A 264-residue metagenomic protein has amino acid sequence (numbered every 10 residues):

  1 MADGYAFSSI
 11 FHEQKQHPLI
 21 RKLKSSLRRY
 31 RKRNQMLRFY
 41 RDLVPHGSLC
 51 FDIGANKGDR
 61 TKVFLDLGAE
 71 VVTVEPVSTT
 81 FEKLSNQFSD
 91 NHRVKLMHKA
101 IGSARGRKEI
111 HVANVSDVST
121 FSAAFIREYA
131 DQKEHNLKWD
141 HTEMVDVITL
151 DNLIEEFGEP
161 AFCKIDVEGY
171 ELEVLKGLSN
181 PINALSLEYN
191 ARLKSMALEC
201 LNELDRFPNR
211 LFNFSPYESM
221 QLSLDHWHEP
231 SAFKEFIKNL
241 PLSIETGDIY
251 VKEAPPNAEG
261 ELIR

Functional and structural regions predicted by a protein language model:
A2-R264: Phosphate/nucleotide-binding beta-alpha loop and adjacent structural elements of enzyme active sites
